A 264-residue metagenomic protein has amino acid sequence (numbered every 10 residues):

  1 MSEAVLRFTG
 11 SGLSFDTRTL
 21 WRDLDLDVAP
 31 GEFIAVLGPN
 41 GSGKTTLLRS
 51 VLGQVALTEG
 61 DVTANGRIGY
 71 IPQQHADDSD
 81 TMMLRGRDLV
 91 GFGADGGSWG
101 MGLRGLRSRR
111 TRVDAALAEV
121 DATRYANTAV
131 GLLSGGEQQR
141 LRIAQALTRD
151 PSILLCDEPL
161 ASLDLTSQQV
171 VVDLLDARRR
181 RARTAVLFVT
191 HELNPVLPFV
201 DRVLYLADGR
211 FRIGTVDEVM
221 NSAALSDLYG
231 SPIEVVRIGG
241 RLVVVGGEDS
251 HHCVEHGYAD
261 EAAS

Functional and structural regions predicted by a protein language model:
G91, L106-Y125: Conserved ABC ATPase "signature" region
A129-L133, E137: Conserved ABC ATPase signature
D150: Conserved catalytic motifs of ABC-family nucleotide-binding domains
L154-E158: Catalytic Walker B motif of ABC-type/P-loop ATPase nucleotide-binding domains
T190-H191: H-loop/switch region of ABC-family ATPase nucleotide-binding domains
R202-V216: H-loop (His-switch) and adjacent beta-strand-loop-beta switch element of ABC-type ATPase nucleotide-binding domains
N221-A223, D227-S264: ABC ATPase nucleotide-binding domains
